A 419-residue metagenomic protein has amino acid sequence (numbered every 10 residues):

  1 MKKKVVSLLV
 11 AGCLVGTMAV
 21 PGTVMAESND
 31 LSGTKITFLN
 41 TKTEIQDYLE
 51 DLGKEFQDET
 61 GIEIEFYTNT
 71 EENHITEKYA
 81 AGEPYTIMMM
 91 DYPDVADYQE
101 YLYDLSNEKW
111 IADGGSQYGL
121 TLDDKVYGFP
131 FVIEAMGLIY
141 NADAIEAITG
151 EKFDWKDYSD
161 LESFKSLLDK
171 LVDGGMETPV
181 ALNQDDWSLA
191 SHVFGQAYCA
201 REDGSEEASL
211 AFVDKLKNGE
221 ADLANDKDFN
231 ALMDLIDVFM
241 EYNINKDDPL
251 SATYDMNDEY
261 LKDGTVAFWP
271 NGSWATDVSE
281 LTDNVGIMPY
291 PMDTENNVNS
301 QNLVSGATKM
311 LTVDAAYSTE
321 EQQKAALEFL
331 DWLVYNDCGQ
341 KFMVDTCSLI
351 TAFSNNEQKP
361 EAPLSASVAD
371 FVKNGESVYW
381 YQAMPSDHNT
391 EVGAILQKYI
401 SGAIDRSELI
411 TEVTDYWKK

Functional and structural regions predicted by a protein language model:
K4-L8, P21-D94, W110, E408 (+1 more regions): Conserved N-terminal structural module of periplasmic/extracytoplasmic solute-binding proteins
S28, M90-D143, E162-K165, M288: Hinge/lid segment of periplasmic solute-binding proteins
I45, S305, V344-N356, S365-K419: C-terminal capping/gating helix-and-loop segments adjacent to ligand/active sites or protein-protein/ligand interfaces
K54, E59, E280-D345: Extracytoplasmic/periplasmic substrate-recognition and gating elements
D58-T68, T149-W155, D237-A252, L281-N284: A local structural motif
Y67-T76, S159-S163, D248-K262: Short helix-initiation/N-cap motifs at beta->coil->alpha
F129, S163-N218: Extracytoplasmic/periplasmic solute-binding protein
L210-L250: Glycine-centered hinge/linker elements that transmit conformational signals in sensory and ligand-binding systems
